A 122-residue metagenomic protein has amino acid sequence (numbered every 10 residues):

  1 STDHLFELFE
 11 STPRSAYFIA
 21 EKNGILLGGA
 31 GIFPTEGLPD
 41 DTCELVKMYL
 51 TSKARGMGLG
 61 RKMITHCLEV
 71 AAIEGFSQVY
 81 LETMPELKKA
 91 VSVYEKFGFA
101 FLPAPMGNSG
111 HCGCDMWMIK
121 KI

Functional and structural regions predicted by a protein language model:
S1-K53, I64-H66, V70, P105-G107 (+1 more regions): Acetyl-CoA-dependent GNAT
I25, L38-P39, T51-T65, I73-E74 (+3 more regions): Conserved glycine-rich acetyl-CoA-binding loop
I32-F33, D41-L45, G58-G60, Y94 (+2 more regions): Surface-exposed beta-strand edges and their flanking turn/coil or helix-capping segments
S77-V79, M84-I122: C-terminal "cap" of GNAT-fold acetyltransferases
